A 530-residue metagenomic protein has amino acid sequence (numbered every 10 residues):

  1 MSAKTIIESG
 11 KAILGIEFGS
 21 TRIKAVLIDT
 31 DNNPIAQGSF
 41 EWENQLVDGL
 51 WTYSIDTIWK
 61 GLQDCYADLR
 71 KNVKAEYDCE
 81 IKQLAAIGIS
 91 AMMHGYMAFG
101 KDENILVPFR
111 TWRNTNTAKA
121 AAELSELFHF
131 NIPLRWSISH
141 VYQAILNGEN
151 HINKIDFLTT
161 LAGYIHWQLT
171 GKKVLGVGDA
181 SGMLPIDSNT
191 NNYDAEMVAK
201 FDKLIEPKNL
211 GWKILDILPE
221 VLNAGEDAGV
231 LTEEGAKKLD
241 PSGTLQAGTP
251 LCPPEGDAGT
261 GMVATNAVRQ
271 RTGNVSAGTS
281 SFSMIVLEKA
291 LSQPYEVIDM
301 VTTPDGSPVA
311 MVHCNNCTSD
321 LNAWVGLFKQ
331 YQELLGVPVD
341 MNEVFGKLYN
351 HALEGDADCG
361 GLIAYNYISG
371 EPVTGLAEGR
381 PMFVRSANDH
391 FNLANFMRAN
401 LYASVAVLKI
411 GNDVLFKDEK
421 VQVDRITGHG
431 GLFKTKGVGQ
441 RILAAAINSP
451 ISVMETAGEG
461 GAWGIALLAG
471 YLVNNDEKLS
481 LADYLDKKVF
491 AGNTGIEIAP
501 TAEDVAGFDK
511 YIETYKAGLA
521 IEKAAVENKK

Functional and structural regions predicted by a protein language model:
M1-P108, A122-E123, K154, L215 (+6 more regions): N-terminal glycine/serine-rich phosphate-binding loop of ATP-dependent small-molecule kinases, especially carbohydrate
S2-E8, L14-G15, I81, K119-R135 (+4 more regions): Active-site core segments that coordinate phosphate-bearing ligands/cofactors across diverse enzyme families
S20-R22, T111, P133, I298: Intrinsically disordered, low-complexity sequence elements enriched in Ser/Thr/Gly/Pro
S39, T111, E497: Conserved beta-strand positions that form and line the central face of beta-propeller blades
K74-T111, N131-P133, H166-G178, G182-D187 (+1 more regions): Short beta-strand-loop/turn "lid" adjacent to the catalytic site in phosphate-handling enzymes
N114: Carbohydrate-associated surface elements
